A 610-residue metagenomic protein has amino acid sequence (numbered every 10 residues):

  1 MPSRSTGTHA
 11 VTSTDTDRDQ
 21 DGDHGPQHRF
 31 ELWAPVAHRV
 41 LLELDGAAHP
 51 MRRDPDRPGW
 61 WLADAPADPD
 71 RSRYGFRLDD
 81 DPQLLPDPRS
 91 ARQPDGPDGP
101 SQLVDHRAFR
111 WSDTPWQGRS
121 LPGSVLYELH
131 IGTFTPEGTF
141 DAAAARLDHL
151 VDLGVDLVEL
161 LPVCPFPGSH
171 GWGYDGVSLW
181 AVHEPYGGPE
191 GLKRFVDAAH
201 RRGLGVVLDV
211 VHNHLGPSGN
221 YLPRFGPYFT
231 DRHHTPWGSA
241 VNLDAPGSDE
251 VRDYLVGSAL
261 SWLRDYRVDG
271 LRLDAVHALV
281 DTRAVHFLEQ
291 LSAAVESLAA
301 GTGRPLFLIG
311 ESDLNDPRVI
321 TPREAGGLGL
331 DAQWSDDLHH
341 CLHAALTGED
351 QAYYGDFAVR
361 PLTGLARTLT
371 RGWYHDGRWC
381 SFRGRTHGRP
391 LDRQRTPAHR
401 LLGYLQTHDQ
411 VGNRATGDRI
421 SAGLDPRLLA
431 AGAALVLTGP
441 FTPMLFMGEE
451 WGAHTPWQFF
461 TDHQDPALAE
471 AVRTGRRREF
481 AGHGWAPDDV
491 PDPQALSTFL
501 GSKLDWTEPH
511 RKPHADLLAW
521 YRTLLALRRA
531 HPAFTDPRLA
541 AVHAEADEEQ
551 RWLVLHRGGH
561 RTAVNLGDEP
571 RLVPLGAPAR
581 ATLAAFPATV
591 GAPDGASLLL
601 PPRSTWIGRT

Functional and structural regions predicted by a protein language model:
M1-R29, A48-P50, P55-E128, T135-G138 (+2 more regions): The feature marks proteins involved in alpha-glucan
W33-R39, E569, A577-A579: Short proline/glycine-enriched turn/loop motifs at strand-loop junctions of beta-rich domains
A34, D70-R71, P593-T610: C-terminal beta-strand-rich structural cap/linker in extracellular carbohydrate-active enzymes
T114-L121, H130-G301, F307, V319: Substrate-binding/active-site clefts of carbohydrate-active enzymes
L288, S292-W485: Conserved alpha/beta catalytic core and glycan-binding cleft of carbohydrate-active enzymes
Y374-R389, L445-F446, W451-F460, G482-H560: Glycan-recognition and catalytic regions of carbohydrate-active enzymes
A563-G567: Asparagine-centered strand-capping/turn motif at beta-strand->loop junctions
R580, F586, P601-T605: Tight coil/turn sites that cap or link beta-strands
